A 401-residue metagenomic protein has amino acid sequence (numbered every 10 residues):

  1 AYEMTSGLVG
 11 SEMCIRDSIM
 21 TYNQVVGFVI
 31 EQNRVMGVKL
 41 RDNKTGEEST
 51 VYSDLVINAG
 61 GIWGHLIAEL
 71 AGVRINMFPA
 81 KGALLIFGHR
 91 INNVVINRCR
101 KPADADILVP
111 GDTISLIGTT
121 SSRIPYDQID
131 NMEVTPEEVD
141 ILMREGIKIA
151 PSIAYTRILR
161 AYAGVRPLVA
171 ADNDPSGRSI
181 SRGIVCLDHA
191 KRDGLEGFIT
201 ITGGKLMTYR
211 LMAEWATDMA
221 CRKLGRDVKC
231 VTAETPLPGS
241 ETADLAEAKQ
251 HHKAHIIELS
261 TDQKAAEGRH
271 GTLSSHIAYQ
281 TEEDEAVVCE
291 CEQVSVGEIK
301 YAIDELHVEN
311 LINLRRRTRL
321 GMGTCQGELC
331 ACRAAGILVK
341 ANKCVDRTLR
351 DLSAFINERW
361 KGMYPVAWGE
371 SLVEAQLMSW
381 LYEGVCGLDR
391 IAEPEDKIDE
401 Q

Functional and structural regions predicted by a protein language model:
Y2-G10, I15: Single conserved hydrophobic/aromatic residue that forms the stacking wall/gate of nucleotide- or nucleobase-binding
S11, L66-E69, R74-A83, F87-L116 (+2 more regions): C-terminal catalytic lobe of FAD-dependent flavoproteins
T21-M36: A conserved short coil-to-beta-strand element within the FAD-binding core of flavoproteins
V38-D42: Short beta-strand segments that buttress and anchor functional surface loops
T45-L55: Core beta-strand elements of the Rossmann-like FAD/NAD(P) dinucleotide-binding domain in flavoenzyme oxidoreductases
G60-G61: Glycine-rich, N-terminal phosphate-binding loop of Rossmann-like dinucleotide-binding domains
K343-Q401: Low-complexity, small/polar and acidic-rich linker and loop segments
